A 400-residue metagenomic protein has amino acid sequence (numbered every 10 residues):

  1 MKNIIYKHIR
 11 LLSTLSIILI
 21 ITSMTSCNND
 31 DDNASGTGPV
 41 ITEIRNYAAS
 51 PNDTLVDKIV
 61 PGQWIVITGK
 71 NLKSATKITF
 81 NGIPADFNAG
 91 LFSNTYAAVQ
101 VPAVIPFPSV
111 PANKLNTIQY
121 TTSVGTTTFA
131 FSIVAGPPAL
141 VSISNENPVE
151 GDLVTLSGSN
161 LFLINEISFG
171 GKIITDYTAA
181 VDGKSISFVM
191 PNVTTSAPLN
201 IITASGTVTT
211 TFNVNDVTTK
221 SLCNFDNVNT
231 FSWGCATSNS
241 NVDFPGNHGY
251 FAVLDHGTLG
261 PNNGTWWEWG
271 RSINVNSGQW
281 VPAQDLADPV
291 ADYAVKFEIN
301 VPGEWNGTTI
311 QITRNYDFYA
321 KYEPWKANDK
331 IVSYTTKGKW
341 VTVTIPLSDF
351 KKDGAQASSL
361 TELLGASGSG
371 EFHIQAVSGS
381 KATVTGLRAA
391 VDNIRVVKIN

Functional and structural regions predicted by a protein language model:
T22-S26: C-terminal motif of bacterial Sec signal peptides marking the signal peptidase cleavage site
N28-K73, V124-L163, S196, S205-W233: Beta-strand/beta-sandwich contexts
A75-I83, L163-I173: Change to "...patches in solvent-exposed regions of secreted, membrane-anchored, or virion-exposed structural
P108-S123, S196-A204, I374: Short, aromatic- and glycine-rich surface loops/edge beta-strands on solvent-exposed regions
N116, F297, T344-I394: Extracellular beta-strand ligand-recognition surfaces/modules
N241-N276: Short carbohydrate-recognition loop motifs
R271-V295, S333-K337, L363-A366: Extracellular/lumenal carbohydrate-interaction signature centered on repeated Trp-anchored short motifs
P289-A357, T385, K398: Extracellular ligand-binding interfaces
